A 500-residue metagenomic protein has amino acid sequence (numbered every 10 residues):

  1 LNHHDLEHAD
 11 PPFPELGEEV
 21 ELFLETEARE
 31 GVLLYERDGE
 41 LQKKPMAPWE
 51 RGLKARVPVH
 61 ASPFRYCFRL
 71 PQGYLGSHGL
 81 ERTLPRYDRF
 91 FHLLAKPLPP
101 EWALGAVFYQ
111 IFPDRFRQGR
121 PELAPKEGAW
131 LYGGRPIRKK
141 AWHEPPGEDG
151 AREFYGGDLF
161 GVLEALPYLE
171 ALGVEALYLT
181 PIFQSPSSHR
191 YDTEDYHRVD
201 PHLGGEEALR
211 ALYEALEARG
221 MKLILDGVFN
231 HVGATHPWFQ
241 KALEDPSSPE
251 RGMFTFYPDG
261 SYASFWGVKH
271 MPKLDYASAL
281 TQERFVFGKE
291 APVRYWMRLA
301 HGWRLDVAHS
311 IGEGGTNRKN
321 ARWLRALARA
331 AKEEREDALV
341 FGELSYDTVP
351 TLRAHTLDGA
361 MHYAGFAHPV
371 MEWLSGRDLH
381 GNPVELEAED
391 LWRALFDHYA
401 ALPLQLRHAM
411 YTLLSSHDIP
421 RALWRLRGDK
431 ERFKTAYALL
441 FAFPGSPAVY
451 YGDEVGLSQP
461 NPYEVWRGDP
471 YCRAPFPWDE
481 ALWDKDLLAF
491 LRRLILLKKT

Functional and structural regions predicted by a protein language model:
N2-D5, A9, L24, R51 (+2 more regions): Active-site and adjacent substrate-binding regions of carbohydrate-active enzymes
A9-E15: Short beta-strand segments of immunoglobulin-like
E15-F23: Short coil/turn motif common to extracellular beta-sandwich-like domains
L22-L24, A28-Y87: Alpha-glucan (starch/glycogen) binding determinants
